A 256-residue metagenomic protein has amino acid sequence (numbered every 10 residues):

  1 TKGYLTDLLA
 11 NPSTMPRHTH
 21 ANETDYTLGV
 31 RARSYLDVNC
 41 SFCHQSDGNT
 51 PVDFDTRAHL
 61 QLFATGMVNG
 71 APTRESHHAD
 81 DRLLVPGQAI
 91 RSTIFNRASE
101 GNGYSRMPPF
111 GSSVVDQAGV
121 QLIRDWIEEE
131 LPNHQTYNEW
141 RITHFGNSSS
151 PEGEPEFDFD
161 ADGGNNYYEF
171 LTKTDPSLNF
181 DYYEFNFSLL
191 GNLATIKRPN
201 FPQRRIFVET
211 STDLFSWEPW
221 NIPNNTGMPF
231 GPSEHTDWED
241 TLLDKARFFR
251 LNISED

Functional and structural regions predicted by a protein language model:
T1-A32, F42-D47, D55-N133, T195 (+1 more regions): Electron-transfer interface patches adjacent to heme c in soluble/periplasmic c-type cytochromes and di-/multiheme
S46-N49, P223: Secreted/processed peptides and extracellular or luminal domains of membrane proteins
V52-F54, S105, Y183-E184, F249: Extracytoplasmic/periplasmic beta-strand context in beta-sandwich domains, especially the cupredoxin/COX2 CuA-binding
P132-D256: Short, composition-biased motifs enriched in small/polar/acidic residues
